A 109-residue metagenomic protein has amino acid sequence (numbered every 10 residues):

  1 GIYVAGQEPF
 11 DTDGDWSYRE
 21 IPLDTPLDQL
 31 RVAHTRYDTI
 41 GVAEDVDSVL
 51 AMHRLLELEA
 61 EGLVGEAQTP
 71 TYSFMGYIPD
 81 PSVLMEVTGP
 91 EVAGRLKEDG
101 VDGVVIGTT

Functional and structural regions predicted by a protein language model:
G1-T109: An N-terminal assembly and electron-transfer interface module characteristic of large anaerobic redox and radical
